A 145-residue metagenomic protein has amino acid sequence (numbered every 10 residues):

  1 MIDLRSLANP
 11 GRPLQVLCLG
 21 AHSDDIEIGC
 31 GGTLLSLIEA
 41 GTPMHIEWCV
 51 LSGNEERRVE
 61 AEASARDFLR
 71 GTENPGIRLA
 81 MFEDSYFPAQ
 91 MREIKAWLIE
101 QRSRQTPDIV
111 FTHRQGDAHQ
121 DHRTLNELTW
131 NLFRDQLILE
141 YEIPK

Functional and structural regions predicted by a protein language model:
M1-S23, E27-E142: Active-site beta-strand->loop->alpha-helix modules in alpha/beta enzyme cores, enriched in Gly/His/Asp(Glu)
K145: Catalytic subdomain that performs nucleotidyl-dependent activation
